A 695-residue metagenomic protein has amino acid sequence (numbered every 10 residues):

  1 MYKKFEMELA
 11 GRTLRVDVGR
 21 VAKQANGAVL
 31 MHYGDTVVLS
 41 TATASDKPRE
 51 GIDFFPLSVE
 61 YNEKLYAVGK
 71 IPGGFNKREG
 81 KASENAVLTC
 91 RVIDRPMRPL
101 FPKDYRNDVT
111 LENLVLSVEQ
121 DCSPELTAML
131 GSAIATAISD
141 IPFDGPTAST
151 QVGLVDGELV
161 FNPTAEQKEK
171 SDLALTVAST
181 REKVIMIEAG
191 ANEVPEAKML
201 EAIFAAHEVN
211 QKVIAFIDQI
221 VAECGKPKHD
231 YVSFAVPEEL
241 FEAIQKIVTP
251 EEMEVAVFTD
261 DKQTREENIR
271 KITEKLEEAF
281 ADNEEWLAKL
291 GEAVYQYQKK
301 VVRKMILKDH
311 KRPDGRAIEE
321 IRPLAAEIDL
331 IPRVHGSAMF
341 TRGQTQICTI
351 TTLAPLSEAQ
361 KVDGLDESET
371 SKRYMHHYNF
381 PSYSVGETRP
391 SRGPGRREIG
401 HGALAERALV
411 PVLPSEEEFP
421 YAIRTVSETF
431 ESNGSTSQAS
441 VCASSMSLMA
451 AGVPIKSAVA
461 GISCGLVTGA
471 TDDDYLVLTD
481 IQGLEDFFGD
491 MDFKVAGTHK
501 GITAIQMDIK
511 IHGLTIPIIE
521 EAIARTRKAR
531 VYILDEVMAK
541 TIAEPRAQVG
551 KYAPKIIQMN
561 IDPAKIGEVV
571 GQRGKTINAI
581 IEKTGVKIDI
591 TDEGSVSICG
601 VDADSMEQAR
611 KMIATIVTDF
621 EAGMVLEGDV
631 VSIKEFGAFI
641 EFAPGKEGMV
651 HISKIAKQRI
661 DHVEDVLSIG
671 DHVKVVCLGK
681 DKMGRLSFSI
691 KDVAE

Functional and structural regions predicted by a protein language model:
M1-S45, R49, D53, D230-E369 (+3 more regions): Extended amphipathic alpha-helical scaffolds
M1-V232: Long, basic N-terminal domains or extensions that often function in RNA/ssDNA interaction or organelle/cellular
A25-V109, V115-C122, E188, L330 (+3 more regions): Glycine-rich, flexible beta-strand/loop modules in the N-terminal catalytic cores of phosphate-handling
G27-V29, C122-I141, I328-T351, N433-V453 (+1 more regions): Conserved phosphate/anionic-ligand binding catalytic regions in large, soluble enzymes, centered on
Y33, A42-A44, Y61-E63, N113-S117 (+18 more regions): Flexible glycine-/small-residue-rich
K103-V109, D144-P146, V213-Y231, Q263 (+7 more regions): Flexible, glycine/charged-enriched surface loops at secondary-structure junctions
P142-D260, L448-A547: Mobile "lid/hinge" segments at catalytic clefts and subdomain interfaces of large enzymes
L290, Y552-Q558, P563-E695: Single-stranded RNA-binding regions, centering on S1/OB-family and related RNA-binding modules
